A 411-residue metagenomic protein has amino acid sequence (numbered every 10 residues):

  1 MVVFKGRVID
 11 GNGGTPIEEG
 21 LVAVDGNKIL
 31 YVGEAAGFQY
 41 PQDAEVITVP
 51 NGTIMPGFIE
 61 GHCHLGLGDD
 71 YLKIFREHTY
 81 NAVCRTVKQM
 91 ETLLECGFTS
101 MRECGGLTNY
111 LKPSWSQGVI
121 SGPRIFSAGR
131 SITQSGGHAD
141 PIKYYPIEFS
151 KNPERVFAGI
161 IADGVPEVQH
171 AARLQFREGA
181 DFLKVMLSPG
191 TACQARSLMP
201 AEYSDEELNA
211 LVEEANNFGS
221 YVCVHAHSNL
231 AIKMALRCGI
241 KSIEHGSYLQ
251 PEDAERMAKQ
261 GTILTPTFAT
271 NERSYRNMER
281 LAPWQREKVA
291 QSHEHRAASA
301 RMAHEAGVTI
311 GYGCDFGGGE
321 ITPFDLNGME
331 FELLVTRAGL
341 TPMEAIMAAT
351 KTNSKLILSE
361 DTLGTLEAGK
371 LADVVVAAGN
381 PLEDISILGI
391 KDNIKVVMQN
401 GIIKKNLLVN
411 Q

Functional and structural regions predicted by a protein language model:
V2, V8, N12-M55: Histidine-rich, glycine-flanked metal-binding segment
G6, D10, A349-K351, A368-Q411: C-terminal cap of metal-dependent C-N hydrolases
G52-Q117, Q134-K143, E206, C238: Metal-associated gating/positioning segment near the N- to mid-region
D69-L72, A139, C193, I232-C238 (+4 more regions): Histidine/acidic-residue-rich catalytic or RNA/ligand-binding cores of hydrolases and nuclease-related proteins
L72-C84, S150-H170, Y221: Active-site mouth loops of central-metabolism enzymes
R85-L111, G122-S131, A180-Q194, Y221 (+3 more regions): Divalent metal-dependent hydrolysis catalytic cores, especially in the metallo-beta-lactamase
E167-I263, A290-I310, D361: Histidine/acidic residue-rich metal-binding segments in metalloenzymes
N217, L281-W284, E294-N380: His/Asp/Glu-enriched, well-ordered alpha-helical/loop segment that forms or immediately abuts the divalent-metal
